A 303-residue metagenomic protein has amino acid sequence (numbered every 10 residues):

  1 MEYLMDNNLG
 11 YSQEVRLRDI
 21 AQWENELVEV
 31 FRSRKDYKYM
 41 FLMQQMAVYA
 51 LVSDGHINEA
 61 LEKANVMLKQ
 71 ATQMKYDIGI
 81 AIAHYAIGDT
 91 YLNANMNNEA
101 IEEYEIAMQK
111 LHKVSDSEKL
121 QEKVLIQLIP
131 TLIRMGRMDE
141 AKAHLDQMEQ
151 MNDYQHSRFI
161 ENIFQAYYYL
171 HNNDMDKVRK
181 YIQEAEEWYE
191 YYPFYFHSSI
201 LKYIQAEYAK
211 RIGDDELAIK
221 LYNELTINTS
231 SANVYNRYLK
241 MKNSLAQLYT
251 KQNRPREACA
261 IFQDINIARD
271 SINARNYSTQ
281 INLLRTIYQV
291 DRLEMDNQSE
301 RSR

Functional and structural regions predicted by a protein language model:
M1-E2, R34-L42, M74-I82, V114-I126 (+4 more regions): Alpha-solenoid helical repeat architecture
N25-R32, N65-K75, E105-K113, D146-D153 (+3 more regions): Amphipathic alpha-helical segments of tetratricopeptide repeats
M43-L51, K63, I80-Y91, E103 (+9 more regions): TPR/Sel1-like alpha-solenoid repeat signature
I133-R134, M138-N228: Eukaryotic tandem repeat interaction scaffolds
E216-I219, N223-I227, A232-R303: Hydrophobic positions within repeat-based interaction scaffolds
